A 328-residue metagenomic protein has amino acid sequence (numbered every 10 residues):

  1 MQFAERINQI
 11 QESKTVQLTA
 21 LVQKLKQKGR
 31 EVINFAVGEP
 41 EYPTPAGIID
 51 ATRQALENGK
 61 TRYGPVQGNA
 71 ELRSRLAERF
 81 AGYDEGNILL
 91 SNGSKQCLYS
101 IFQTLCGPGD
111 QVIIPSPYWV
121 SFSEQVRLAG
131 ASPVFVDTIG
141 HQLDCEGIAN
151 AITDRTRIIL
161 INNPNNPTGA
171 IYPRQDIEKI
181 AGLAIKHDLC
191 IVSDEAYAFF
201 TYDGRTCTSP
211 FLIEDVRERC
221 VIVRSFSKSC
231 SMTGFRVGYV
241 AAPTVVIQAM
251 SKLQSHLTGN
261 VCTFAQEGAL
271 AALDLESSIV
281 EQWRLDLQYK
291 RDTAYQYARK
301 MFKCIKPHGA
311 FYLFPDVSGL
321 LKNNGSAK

Functional and structural regions predicted by a protein language model:
F3, Q11-S13, L18, L25-I33 (+2 more regions): PLP-dependent class I/II
I7: Substrate/cofactor-recognition hotspot
I33-E41, Q54-R73: A glycine-/small-polar-enriched, mobile loop at the entrance of the PLP active site in fold-type I
R62-S91: Conserved N-terminal alpha-helix of the aminotransferase class I/II PLP-enzyme fold
